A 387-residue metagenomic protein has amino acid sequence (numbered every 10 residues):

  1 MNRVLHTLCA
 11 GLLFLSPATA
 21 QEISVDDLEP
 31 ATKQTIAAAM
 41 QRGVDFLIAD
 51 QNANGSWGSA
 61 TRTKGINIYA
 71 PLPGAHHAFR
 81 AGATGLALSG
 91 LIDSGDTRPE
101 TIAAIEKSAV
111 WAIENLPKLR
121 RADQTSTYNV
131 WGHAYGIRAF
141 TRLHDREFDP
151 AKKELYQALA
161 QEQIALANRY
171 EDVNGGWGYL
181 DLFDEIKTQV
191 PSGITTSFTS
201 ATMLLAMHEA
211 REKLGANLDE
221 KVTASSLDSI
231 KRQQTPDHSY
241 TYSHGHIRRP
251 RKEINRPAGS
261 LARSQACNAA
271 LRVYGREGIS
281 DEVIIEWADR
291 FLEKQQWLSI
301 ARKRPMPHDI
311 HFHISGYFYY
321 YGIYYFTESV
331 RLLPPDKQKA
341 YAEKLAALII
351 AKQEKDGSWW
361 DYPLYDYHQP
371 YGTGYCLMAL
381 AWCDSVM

Functional and structural regions predicted by a protein language model:
N2-A10: Sec-dependent signal peptide recognition, specifically the positively charged N-region followed immediately by
G11-T19: Hydrophobic h-region of N-terminal signal peptides that target proteins for export in Gram-negative bacteria
L12, A112, N268-A269: Short, flexible helical or helix-coil boundary motifs
Q21-D45, A49, A53, S59-A104 (+4 more regions): An alpha-helical repeat/solenoid feature that recognizes helix-turn-helix modules
A109-L119: Surface-exposed loop and membrane-interface regions of Gram-negative outer-membrane beta-barrel proteins
S229: Active-site neighborhood of glycoside hydrolase catalytic domains
E354-K355: The feature captures the short pre-catalytic strand/loop hairpin that immediately precedes and shapes the active-site
